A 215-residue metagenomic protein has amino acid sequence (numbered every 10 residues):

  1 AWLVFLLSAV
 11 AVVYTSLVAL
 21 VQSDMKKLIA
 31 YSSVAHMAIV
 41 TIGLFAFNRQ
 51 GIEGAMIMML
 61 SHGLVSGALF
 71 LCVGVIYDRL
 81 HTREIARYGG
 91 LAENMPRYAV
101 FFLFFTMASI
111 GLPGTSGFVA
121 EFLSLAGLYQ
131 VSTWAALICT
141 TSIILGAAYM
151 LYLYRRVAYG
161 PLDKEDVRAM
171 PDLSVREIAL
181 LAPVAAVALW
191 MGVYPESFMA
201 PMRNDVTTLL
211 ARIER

Functional and structural regions predicted by a protein language model:
A1-R156: Hydrophobic transmembrane alpha-helices and their helix-loop junctions in integral membrane proteins
M95-Y98, L151-R215: Cytoplasmic/organellar membrane-interface segments at the starts of transmembrane helices in multi-pass inner-membrane
